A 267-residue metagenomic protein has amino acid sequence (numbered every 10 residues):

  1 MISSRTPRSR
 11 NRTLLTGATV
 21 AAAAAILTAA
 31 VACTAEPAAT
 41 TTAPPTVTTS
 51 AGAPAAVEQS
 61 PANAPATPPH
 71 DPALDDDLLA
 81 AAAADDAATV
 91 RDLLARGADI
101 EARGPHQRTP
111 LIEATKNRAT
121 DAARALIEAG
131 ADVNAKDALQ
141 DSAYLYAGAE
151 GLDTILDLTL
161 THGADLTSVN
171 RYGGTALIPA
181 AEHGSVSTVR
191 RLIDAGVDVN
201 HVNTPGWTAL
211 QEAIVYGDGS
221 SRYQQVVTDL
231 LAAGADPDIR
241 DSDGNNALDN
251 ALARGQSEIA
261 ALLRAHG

Functional and structural regions predicted by a protein language model:
V31-E36: Bacterial signal peptide processing site
T41-A55: Extracellular mucin-like PTS domains
A80-D85, E113-A119, Y146-L152, P179-S185 (+2 more regions): Ankyrin repeat A-helix N-terminal signature
D86-L94, A119-I127, L152-T161, S185-I193 (+2 more regions): Ankyrin repeat structural motif
P237-G267: Leucine-rich solenoid repeat scaffolds
